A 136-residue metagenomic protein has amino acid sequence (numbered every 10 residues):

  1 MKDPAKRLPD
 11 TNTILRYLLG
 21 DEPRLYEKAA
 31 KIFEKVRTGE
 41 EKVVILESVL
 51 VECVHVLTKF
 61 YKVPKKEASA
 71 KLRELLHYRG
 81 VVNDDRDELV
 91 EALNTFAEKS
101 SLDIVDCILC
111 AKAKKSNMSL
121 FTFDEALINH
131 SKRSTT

Functional and structural regions predicted by a protein language model:
M1-I45, F60-E67: Short, well-structured N-terminal submotif of metal-dependent ribonuclease cores
M1-K6, C110-T136: Acidic, PIN/NYN-like endoribonuclease modules and their adjacent C-terminal/linker elements
P9-D10, I45-L46, S101-D103, D124-E125 (+1 more regions): Histidine- and aromatic-rich ligand-binding microenvironments
T13-I14, V49, E88, I108-L109 (+1 more regions): Alpha-helix capping/helix-boundary segments
L15, V54-T58, L76, L93-N94 (+1 more regions): Amphipathic alpha-helical segments within well-ordered protein domains
V54, T58-G80: Active-site-proximal, substrate-binding regions of enzyme catalytic domains and RNA-binding/basic surfaces
G80-F123: Active-site neighborhoods of divalent-metal-dependent phosphate/nucleic-acid chemistry enzymes
